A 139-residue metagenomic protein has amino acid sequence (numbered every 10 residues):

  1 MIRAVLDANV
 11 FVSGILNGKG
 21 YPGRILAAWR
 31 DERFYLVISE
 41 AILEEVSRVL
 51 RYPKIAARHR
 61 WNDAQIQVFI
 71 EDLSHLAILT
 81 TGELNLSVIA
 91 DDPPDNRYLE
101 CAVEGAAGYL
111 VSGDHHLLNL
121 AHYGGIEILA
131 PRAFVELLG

Functional and structural regions predicted by a protein language model:
M1-I38: Short, well-structured N-terminal submotif of metal-dependent ribonuclease cores
D7-A8, I38-S39, G113-D114, A130: A secondary-structure boundary/capping signal
F11-V12, L43, I55, L117 (+1 more regions): A generic structural signal for short hydrophobic patches within well-formed alpha-helices
G14-I15, V49, R58, L120 (+1 more regions): Residues that scaffold the ATP/ADP-binding catalytic core of kinase and kinase-like folds
I25-L26, I70, Y98-L99: Short amphipathic alpha-helical segments and helix-helix/interface helices
A28-N85: PIN-domain endoribonuclease scaffold, especially VapC-family toxins
S74-Y109, H115: Active-site neighborhoods of divalent-metal-dependent phosphate/nucleic-acid chemistry enzymes
I89, V103-V111, H115-G139: Acidic, PIN/NYN-like endoribonuclease modules and their adjacent C-terminal/linker elements
